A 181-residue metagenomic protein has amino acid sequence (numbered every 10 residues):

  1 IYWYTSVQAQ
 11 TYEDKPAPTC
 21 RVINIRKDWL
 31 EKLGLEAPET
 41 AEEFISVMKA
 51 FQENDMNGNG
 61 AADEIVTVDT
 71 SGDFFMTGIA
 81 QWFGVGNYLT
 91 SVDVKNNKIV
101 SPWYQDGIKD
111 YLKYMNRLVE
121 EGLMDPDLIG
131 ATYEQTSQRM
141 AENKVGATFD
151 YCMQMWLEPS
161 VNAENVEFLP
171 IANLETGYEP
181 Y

Functional and structural regions predicted by a protein language model:
I1-Y181: Extracytoplasmic/secretory soluble proteins
